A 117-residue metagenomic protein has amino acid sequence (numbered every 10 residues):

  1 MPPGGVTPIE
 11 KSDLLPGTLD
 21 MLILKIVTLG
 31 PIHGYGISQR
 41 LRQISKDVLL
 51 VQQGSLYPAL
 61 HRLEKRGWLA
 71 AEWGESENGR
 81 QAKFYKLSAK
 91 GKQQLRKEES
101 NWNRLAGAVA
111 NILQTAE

Functional and structural regions predicted by a protein language model:
M1-I9, Y85: A positively charged, amphipathic N-terminal helix/segment that binds anionic biomolecules
P2-G5, K90-E117: Amphipathic alpha-helical dimerization/coiled-coil segments that flank or bridge DNA-binding/regulatory modules
I9-D13, W73-G74: Short beta-strand/turn micro-motifs at beta-sheet edges
K11-S55: N-terminal helix-turn-helix DNA-binding core of bacterial DNA-binding proteins
T18, L22, A82, K86 (+1 more regions): Amphipathic alpha-helical recognition patches that constitute DNA-binding helices
L56-L63: Basic amphipathic alpha-helical segments that dock to polyanions
E64-R80, K86: Beta-hairpin "wing" of winged helix-turn-helix
